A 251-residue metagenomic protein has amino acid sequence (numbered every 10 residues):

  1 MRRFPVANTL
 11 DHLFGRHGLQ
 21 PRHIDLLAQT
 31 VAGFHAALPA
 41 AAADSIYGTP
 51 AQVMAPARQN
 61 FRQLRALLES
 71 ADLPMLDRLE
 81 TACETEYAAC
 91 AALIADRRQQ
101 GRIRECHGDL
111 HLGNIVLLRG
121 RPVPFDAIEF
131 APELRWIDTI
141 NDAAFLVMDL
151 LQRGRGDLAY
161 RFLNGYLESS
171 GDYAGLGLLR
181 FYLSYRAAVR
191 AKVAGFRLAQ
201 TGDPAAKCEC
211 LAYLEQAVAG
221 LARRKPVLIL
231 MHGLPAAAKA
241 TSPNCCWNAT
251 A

Functional and structural regions predicted by a protein language model:
R2-L112, V116-V227: ATP-dependent phospho-/nucleotidyl transfer catalytic cores
P124-D126, N248-A251: Short beta-strand-centered segment that lines the nucleotide-binding/catalytic pocket of NTP-utilizing
I229-M231: Hydrophobic anchor at the beta1->P-loop junction of P-loop NTPases
A236: Walker A (P-loop) phosphate-binding loop of P-loop NTPases
K239-A240: Walker A/P-loop
